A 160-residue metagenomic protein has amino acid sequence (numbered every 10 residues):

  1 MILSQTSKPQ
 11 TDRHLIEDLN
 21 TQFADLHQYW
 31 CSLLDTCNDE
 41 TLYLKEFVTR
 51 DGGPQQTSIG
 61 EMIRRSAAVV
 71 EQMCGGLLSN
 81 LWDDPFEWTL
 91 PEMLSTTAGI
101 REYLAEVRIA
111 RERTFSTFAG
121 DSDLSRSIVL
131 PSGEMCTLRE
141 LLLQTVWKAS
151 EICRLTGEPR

Functional and structural regions predicted by a protein language model:
I2-T6, I16, N20-C31, L42-T89 (+1 more regions): Short, contiguous alpha-helical
K8-T11, E92-M93: Basic, Lys/Arg-rich DNA-contacting stretches centered on the C-terminal catalytic core of tyrosine recombinase systems
D12-N20, T97-R101: Active-site rim elements
F23, H27-W30, L34, L104 (+1 more regions): Hydrophobic alpha-helical core bundles mediating ligand binding, dimerization, or RNAP-core interactions
P91-V129, C136-E151, L155: Acidic/histidine-rich alpha-helical segments that form the ligand environment of transition-metal centers
